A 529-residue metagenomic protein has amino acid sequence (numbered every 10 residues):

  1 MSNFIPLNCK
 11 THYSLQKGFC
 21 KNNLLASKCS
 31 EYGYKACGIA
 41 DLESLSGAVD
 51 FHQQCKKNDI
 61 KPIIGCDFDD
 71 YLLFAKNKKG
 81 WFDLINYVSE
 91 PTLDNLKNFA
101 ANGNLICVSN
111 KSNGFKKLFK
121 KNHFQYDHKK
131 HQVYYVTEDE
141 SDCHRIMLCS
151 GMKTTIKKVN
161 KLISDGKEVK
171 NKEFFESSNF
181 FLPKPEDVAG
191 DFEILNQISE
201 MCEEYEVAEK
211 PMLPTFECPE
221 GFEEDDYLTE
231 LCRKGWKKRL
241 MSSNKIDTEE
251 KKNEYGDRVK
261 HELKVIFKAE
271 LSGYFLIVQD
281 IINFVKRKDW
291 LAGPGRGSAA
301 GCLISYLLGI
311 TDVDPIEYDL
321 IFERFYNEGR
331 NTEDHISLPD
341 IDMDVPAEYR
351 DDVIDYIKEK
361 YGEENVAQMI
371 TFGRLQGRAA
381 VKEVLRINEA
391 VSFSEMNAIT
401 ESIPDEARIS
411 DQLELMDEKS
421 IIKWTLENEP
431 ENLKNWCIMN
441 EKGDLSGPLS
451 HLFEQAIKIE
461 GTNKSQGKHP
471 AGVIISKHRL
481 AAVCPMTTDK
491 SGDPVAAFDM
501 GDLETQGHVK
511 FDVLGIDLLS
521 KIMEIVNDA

Functional and structural regions predicted by a protein language model:
M1-A529: Alpha-helical scaffold/interaction cores of sigma-54-like transcription cofactors and many family A DNA polymerases
